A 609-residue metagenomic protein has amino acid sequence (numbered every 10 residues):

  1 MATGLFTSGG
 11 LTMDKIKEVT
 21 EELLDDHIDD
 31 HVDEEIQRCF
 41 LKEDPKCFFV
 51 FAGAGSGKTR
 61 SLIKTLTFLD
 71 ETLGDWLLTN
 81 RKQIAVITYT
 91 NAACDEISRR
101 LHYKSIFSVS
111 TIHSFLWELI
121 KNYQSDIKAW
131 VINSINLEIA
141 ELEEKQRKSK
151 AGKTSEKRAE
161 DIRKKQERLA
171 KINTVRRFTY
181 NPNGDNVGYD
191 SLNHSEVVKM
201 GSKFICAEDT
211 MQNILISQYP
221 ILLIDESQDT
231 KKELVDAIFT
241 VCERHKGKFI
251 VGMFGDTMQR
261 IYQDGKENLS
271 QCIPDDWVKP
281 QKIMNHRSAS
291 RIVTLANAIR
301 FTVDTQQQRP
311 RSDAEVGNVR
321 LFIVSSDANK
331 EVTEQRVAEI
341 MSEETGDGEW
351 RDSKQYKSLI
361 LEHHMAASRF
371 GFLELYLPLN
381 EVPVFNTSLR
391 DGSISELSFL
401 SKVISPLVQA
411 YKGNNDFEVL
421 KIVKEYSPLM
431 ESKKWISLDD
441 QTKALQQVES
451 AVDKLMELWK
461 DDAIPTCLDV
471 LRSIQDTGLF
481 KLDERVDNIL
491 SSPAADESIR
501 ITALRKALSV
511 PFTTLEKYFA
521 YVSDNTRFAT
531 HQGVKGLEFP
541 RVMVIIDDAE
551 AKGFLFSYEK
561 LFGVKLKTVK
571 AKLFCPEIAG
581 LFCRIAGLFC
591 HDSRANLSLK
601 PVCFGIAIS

Functional and structural regions predicted by a protein language model:
M1-S609: The feature marks helicase ATPase cores and/or their adjacent C-terminal helical subdomains in SF1/SF2/AAA+ helicases
